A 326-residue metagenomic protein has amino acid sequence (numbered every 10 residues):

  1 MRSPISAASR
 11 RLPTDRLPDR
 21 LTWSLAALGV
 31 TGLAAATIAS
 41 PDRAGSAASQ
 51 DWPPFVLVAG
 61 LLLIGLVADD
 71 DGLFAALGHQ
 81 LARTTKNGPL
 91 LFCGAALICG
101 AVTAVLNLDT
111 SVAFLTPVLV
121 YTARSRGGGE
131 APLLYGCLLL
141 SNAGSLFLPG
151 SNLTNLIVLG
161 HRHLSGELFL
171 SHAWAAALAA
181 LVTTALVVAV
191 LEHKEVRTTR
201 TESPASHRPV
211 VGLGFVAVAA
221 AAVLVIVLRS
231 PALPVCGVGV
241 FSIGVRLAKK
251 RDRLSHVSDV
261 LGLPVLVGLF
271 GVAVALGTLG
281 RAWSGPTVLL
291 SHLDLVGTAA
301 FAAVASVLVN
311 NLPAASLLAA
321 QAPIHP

Functional and structural regions predicted by a protein language model:
P4-R10, T14-A39, D51-L63, V211-A220 (+2 more regions): Hydrophobic mid-bilayer segments of alpha-helices in multi-pass membrane transport proteins, especially secondary
P13-T22, R43-P54, L164-A176, S203-R208 (+3 more regions): Interfacial loop-to-helix junctions that mark the boundaries of transmembrane helices in multi-pass membrane
D42, T103-V105, D109, A113-G136 (+3 more regions): Membrane-interfacial helix-loop connectors
F55-V56, P89-L97, S111, L134-Y135 (+5 more regions): Hydrophobic alpha-helical transmembrane segments
G65, I98-N107, L140-L146, A176-T184: Helix-loop-helix module between adjacent transmembrane segments
L66, G78, V218-Q321: Transmembrane helical segments that form the transport core of multi-pass membrane transport proteins
L66-Q80, V120-S125, V187-T199, G244-V257: C-terminal ends of transmembrane helices
G128, E167-P209, L213: Juxtamembrane and boundary regions of transmembrane helices in multi-pass small-molecule transporters and channels
